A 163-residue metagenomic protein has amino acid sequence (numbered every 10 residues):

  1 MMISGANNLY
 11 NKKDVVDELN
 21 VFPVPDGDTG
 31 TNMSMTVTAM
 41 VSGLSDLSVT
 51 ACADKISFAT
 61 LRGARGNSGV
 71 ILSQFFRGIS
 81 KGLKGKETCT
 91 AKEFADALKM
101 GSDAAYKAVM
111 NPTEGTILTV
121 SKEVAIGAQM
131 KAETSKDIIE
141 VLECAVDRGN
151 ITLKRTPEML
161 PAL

Functional and structural regions predicted by a protein language model:
M1-L163: N-terminal loops that bind phosphate or other acidic moieties and the adjacent beta-alpha structural core
